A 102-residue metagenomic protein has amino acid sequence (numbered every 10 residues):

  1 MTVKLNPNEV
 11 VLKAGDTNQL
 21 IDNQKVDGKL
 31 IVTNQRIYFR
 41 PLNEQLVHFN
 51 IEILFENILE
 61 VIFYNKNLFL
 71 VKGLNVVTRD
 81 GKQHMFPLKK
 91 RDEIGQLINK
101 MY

Functional and structural regions predicted by a protein language model:
M1-V32, F49-I51, L68-V71, R79-H84 (+1 more regions): Anionic N-terminal interaction surfaces
I21, F39-R40, L46-V47: Short, solvent-exposed loop/turn segments at secondary-structure junctions
L30-N43, E52: Short, contiguous, helix-prone interaction/anchoring segments in small proteins
I37, E52-K66: Phosphoinositide-dependent membrane-docking surfaces
E44-H48, I62-N75: Short acidic, Gly/Pro-enriched loop/turn segments at secondary-structure junctions
